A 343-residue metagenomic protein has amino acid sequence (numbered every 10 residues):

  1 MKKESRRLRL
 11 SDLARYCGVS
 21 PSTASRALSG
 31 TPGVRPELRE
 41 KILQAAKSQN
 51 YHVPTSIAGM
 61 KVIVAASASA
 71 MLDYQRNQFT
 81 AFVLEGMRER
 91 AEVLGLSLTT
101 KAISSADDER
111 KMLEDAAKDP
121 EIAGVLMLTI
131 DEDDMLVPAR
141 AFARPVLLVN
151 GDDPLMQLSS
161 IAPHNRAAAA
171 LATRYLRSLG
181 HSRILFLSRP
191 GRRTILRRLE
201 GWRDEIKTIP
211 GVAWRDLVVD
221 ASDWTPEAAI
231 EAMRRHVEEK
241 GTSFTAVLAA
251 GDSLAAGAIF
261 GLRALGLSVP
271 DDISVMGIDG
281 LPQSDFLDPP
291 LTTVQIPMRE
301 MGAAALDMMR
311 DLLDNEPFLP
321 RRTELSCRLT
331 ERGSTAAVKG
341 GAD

Functional and structural regions predicted by a protein language model:
M1-G59: N-terminal helix-turn-helix DNA-binding module of bacterial transcription factors
M1-S5, K61-R174, E238, T242: Alpha-helical recognition/docking segments in bacterial nutrient-uptake and carbohydrate-utilization systems
Q49, D119-E121, L179-G180, H236-S243 (+1 more regions): Glycine-rich phosphate-binding loop signature in dinucleotide/nucleotide-binding domains
V64, E121-T129, R183-S188, V219 (+2 more regions): Periplasmic-binding protein-like
S69-F82, T100-E109, D131, I161-L171 (+6 more regions): Hinge/beta->alpha junction and helix N-cap segments in small-molecule ligand-binding domains
V93-L94, I206-W214, E239-T242, A264-V269: Short helix-capping segments at alpha-helix termini
R234-D343: Flexible loop/turn connectors
